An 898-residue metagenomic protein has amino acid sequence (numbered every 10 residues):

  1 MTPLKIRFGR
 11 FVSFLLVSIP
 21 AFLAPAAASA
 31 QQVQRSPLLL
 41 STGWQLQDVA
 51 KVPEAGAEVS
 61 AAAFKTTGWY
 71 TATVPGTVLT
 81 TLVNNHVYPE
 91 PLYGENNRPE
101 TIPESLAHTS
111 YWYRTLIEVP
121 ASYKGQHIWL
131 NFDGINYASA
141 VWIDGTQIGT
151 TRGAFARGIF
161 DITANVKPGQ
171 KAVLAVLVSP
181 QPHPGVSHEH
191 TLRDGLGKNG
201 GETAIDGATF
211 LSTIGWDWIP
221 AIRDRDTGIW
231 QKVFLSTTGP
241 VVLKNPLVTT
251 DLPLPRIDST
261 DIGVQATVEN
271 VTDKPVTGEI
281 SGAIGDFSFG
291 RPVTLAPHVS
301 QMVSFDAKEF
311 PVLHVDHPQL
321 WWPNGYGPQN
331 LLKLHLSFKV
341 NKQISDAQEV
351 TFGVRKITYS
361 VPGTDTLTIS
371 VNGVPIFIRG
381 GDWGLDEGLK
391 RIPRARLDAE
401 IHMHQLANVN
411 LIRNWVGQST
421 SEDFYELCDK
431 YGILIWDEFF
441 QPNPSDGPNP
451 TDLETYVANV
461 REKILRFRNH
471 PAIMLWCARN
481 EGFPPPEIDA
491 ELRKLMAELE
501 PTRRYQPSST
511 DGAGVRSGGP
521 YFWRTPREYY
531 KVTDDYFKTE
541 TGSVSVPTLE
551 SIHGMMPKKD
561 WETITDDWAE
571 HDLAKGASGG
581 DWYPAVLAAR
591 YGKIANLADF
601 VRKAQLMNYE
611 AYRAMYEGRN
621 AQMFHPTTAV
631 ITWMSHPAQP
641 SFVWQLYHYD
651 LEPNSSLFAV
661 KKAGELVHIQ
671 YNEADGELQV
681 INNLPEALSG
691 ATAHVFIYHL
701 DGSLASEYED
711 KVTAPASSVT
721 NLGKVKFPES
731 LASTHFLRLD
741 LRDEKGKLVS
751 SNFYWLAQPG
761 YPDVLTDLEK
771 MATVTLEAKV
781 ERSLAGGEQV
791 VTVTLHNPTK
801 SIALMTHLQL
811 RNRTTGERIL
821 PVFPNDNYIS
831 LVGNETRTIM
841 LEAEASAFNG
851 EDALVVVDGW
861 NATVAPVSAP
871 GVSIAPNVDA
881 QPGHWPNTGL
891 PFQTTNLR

Functional and structural regions predicted by a protein language model:
T2-K5, R10-S13, A28-L411, M623 (+3 more regions): Secreted/periplasmic carbohydrate-active enzymes, especially glycoside hydrolases
V12-A24: Bacterial N-terminal signal peptides
S36-L39, Q45-E54, T73-T77, I214 (+6 more regions): Substrate-binding clefts and catalytic carboxylate motifs of secreted carbohydrate-active enzymes
T109-L116, E400, A407, F424 (+4 more regions): Alpha-helical packing segments of well-folded alpha/beta enzyme cores
G149, V166-G169, V361-I488: Substrate-binding cleft of carbohydrate-active enzyme catalytic domains
H188-N199, L427-L434, G447-R461, S551-T563: Aromatic- and acidic-residue-enriched segments that line the glycan-binding/catalytic groove of carbohydrate-active
P220, K244-V248, V276, D346 (+1 more regions): Active-site region of glycoside hydrolase catalytic domains
P866-R898: Order/disorder boundary and secretion-linked terminal/linker segments
